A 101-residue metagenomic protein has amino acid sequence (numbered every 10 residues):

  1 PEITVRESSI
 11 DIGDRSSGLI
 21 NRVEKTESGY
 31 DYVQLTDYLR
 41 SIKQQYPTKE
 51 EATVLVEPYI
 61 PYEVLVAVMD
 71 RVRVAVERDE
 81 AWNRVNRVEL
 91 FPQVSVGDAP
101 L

Functional and structural regions predicted by a protein language model:
P1-L101: Long, low-hydrophobicity, acidic/polar, solvent-exposed interaction domains
